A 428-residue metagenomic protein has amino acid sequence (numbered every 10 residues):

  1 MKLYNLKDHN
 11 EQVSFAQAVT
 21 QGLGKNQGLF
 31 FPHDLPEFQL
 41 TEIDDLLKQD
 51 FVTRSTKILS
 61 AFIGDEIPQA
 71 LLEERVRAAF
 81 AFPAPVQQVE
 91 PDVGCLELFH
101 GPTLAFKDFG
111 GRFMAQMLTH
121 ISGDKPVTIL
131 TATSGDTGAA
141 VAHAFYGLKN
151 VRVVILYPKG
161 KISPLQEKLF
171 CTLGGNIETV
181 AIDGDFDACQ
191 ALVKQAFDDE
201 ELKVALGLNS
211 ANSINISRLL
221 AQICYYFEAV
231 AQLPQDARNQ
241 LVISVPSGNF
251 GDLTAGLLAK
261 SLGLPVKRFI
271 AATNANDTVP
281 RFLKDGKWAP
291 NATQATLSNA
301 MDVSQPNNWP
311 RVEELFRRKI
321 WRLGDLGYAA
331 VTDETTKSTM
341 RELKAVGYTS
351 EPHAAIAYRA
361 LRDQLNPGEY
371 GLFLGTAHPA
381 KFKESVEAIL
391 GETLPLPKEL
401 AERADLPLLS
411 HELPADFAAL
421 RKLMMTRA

Functional and structural regions predicted by a protein language model:
M1-A428: PLP-dependent amino-acid enzyme catalytic core
